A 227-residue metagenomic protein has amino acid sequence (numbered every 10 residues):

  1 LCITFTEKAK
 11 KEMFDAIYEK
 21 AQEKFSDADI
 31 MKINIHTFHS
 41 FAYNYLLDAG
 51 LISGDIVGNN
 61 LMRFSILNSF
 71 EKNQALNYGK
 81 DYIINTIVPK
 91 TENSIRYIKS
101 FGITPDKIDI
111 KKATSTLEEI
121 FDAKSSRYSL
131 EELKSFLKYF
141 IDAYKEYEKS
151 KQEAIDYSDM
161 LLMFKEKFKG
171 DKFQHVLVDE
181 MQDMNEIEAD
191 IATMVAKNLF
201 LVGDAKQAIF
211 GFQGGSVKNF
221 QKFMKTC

Functional and structural regions predicted by a protein language model:
C2-T4, L201: Structural beta-sheet core signal
T4-S94: Conserved P-loop NTPase-based nucleic-acid remodeling module centered on helicase motor cores
I17, A21, A49-G50, F168 (+3 more regions): Active-site catalytic pocket residues across diverse enzymes, especially alpha/beta-hydrolases
I17, K112, L161-F164: A general structural motif at alpha-helix termini
N60-K149: Coupling/switch/interface segments within P-loop NTPase motor domains and analogous charged loops in nucleic-acid
F64, F220-C227: Conserved P-loop NTPase motor "coupling/switch" region that bridges the ATPase
S129-Q221: Conserved helicase NTPase motor core
